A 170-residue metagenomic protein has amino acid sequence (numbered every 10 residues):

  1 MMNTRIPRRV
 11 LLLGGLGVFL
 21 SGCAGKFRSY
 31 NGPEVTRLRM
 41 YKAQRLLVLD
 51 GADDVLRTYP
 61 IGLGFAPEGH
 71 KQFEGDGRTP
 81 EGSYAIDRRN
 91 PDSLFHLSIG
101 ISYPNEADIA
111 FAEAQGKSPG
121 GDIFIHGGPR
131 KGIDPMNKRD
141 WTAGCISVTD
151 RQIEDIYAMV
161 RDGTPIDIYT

Functional and structural regions predicted by a protein language model:
M2-V18: N-terminal secretory signal peptides and thylakoid transit peptides that target proteins across membranes
S21-G22: C-terminal motif of bacterial Sec signal peptides marking the signal peptidase cleavage site
G25-T36, L63-D87, A110-F111, D150: N-terminal post-signal-peptidase region of extra-cytosolic proteins
Y30-D54: Post-signal peptide N-terminal segment of mature Sec-exported envelope proteins
Q44-L46, S83, D122: Structural motif
D50-A52, I61, R89, A158: Surface loops and adjacent helix of pleckstrin homology
R88-T170: Exported/periplasmic cell-wall-interacting domains
